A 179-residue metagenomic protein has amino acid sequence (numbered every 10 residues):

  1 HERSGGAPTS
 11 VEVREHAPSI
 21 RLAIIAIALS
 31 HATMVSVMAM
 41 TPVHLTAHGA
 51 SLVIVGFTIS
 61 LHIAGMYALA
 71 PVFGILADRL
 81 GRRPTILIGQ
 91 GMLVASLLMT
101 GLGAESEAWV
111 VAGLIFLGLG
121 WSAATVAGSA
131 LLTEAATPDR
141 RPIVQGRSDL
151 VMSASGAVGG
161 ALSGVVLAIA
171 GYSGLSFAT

Functional and structural regions predicted by a protein language model:
H16-V37, I115: Pair of pore-lining "gating" transmembrane helices in MFS-fold secondary transporters
A39-T58: Short amphipathic helix-loop junctions that connect adjacent transmembrane helices in Major Facilitator Superfamily/SLC
A68-R82, L167: Helix-to-loop junctions at the C-terminal end of transmembrane segments in multipass secondary transporters
P84-M99: Structural signature of the two symmetry-related core transmembrane helices
L102-G113: Helix-loop junctions at membrane interfaces in 12-TM secondary transporters
A123-A136: Intracellular juxtamembrane helix-capping segments at the cytosolic ends of symmetry-related transmembrane helices
R140-I169: A late C-terminal transmembrane helix in Major Facilitator Superfamily
V165-T179: A membrane-interface helix-boundary motif in multi-pass transporters
